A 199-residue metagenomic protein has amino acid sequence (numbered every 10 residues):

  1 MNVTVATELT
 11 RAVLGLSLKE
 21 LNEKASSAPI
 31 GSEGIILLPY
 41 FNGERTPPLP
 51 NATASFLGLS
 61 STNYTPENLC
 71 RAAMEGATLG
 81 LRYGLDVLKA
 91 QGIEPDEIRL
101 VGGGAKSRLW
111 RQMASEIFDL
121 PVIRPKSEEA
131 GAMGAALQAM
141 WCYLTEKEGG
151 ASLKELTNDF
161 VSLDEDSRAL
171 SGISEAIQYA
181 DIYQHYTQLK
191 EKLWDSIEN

Functional and structural regions predicted by a protein language model:
M1-N199: Glycine/Thr-rich phosphate-binding loops that ligate phosphate moieties of nucleotide and other phosphorylated ligands
